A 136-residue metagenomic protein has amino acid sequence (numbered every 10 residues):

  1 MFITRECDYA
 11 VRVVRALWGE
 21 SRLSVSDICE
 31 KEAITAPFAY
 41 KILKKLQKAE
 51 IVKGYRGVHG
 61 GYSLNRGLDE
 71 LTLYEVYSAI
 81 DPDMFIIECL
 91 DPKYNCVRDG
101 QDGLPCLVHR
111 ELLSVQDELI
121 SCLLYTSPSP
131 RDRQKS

Functional and structural regions predicted by a protein language model:
M1-T4, R110: Short amphipathic alpha-helical boundary/capping segments
I3-I34: N-terminal helix-turn-helix DNA-binding core of bacterial DNA-binding proteins
P37: Key DNA-contact positions within bacterial/archaeal DNA-binding proteins
I51-V58, S63-N65: Beta-hairpin "wing" of winged helix-turn-helix
L68-K93, V108, L112: Conserved segment of winged-helix/HTH DNA-binding domains
Y125-P130, Q134: Conserved small/polar residues in nucleotide/adenosyl-binding loops
